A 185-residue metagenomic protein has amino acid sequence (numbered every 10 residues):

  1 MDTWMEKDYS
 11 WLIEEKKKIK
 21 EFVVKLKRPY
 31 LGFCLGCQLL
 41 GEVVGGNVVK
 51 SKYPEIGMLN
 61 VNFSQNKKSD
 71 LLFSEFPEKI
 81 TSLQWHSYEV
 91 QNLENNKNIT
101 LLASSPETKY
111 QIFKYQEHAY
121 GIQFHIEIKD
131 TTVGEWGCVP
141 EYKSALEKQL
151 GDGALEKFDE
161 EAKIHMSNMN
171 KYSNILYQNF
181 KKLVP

Functional and structural regions predicted by a protein language model:
M1-L31: Flexible gly/pro-rich beta->alpha loop and the following alpha-helix that scaffold active-site loops
D2-W4, C37, Q91, I128: Glycine-rich nucleotide phosphate-binding loop and flanking beta-alpha elements of Rossmann-like dinucleotide-binding
K7-W11, V44-G45, N96, G134-E135: Short amphipathic alpha-helical segments
K18, V23-K25, V49, S64-P185: Amide-donor transfer/coupling interface in amidating biosynthetic enzymes
V23-N47: Catalytic nucleophile loop
L35-G36, P54, H86, K109: A generic "binding-loop/recognition-motif" signal
K52-M58: Short Pro/Gly-enriched coil loops immediately N-terminal to beta-strands
